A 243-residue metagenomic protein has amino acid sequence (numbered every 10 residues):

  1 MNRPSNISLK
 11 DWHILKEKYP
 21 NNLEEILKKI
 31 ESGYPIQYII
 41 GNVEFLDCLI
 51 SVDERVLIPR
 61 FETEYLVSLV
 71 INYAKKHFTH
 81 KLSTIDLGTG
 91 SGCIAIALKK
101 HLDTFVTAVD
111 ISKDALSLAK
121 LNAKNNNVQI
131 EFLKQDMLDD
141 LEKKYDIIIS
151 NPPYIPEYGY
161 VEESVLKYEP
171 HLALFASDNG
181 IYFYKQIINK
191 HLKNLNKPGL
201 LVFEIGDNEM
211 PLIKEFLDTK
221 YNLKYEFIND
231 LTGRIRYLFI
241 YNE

Functional and structural regions predicted by a protein language model:
M1-E243: Auxiliary N-terminal substrate/complex-recognition segments of SAM-dependent methyltransferases
